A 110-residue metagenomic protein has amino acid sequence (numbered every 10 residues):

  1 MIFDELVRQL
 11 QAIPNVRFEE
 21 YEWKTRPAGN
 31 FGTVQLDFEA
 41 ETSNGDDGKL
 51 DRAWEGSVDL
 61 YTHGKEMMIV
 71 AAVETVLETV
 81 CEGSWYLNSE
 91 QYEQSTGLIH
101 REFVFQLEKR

Functional and structural regions predicted by a protein language model:
M1-D46, K65, T75, S95: Small/polar-rich, solvent-exposed N-terminal microdomains that initiate assembly or binding
V16, W54, G83: Residue-level signal for beta-strand positions within conserved beta-sheet cores that form or flank
D37-A40, D51-E55, L77-V80, F105-Q106: Short, low-complexity, polar/charged sequence segments that are solvent-exposed and flexible
N44-G45, S57-Y61, E82-Y86: Glycine-rich loops and low-complexity Gly/Arg-rich segments that provide flexible linkers or classic glycine-based
L50-G64, L98-K109: Oligomerization/assembly interface segments of phage tail-like spikes and tubes
M67-I69: Short acidic, Gly/Pro-enriched loop/turn segments at secondary-structure junctions
A71-R110: Acidic-leaning, charged glycine-interspersed low-complexity segments
